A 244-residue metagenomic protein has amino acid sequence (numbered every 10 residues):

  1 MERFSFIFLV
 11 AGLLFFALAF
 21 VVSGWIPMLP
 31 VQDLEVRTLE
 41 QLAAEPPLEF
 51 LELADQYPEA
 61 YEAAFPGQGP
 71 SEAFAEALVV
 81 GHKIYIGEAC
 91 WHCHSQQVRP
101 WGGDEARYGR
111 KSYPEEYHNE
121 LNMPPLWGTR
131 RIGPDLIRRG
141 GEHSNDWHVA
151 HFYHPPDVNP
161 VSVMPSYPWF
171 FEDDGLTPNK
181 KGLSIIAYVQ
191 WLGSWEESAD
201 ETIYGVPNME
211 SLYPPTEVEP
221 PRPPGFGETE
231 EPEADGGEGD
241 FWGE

Functional and structural regions predicted by a protein language model:
E2-A11, L34-V36: Membrane-embedded alpha-helical bundles of multi-pass integral membrane proteins
E2-S5, W25, P58: Long, acidic/serine-threonine-rich intrinsically disordered regions with weak helical/coil propensity that act as
I7-W25: Hydrophobic membrane-insertion alpha-helices, especially the h-region of bacterial N-terminal signal peptides
M28-P47: Alpha-helical transmembrane signal-anchor/signal-peptide segments
T38-L42, A64-Q68, S95-R131, E142-N145 (+1 more regions): Flexible coil segments in periplasmic/lumen-exposed cytochrome c-class electron-transfer proteins
F50-I86, V98-G103, E244: Electrostatic cytochrome c docking/interface patches
V79, K83, W91, P134 (+3 more regions): Solvent-exposed, polar/charged alpha-helical surfaces in well-ordered, non-transmembrane soluble domains, broadly
W91, I137, P165: Cys/His/Pro-rich metal-binding microdomains
